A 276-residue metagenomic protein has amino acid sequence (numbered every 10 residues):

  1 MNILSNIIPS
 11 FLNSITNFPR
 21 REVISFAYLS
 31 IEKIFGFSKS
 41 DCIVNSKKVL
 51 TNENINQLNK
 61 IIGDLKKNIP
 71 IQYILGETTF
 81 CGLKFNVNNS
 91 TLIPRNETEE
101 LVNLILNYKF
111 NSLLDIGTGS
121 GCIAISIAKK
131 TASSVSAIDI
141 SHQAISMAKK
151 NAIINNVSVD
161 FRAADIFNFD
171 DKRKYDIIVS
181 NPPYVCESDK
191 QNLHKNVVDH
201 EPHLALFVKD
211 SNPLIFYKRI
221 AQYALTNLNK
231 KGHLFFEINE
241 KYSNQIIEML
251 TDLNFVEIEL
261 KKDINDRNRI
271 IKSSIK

Functional and structural regions predicted by a protein language model:
M1-L58: A short N-terminal interaction module
K33-N107: Conserved AdoMet
L75, A163-A164, I238, K262: Short loop/edge segments at beta-strand edges and connector loops that shape dinucleotide/nucleotide cofactor-binding
K84, S134, S158-D160, V256-E259: Conserved beta-strand segments of alpha/beta enzyme cores
E97-N192, R219: Conserved SAM/SAH cofactor-binding pocket of Class I
I127, V197, I220, A224: Class I S-adenosylmethionine-dependent transferase superfamily signal
Y184-I215: Mobile active-site "lid"/loop adjacent to the S-adenosyl-L-methionine
D210-S273: Conserved Class I SAM-dependent methyltransferase catalytic core
